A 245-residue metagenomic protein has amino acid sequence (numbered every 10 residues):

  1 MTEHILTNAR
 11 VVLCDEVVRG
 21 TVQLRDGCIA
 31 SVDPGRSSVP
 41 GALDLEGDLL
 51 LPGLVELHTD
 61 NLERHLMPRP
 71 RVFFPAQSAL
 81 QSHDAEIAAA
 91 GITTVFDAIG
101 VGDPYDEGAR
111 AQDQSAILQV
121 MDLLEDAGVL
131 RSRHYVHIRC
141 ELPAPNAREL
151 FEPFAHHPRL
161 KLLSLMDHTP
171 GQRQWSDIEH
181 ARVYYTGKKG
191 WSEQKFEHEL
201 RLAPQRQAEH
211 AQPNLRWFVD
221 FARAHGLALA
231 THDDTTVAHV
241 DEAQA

Functional and structural regions predicted by a protein language model:
M1-S38: N-terminal metal-binding scaffold of metallo-dependent hydrolase/deaminase domains
A9, G27, G47, H58 (+3 more regions): Divalent metal-coordination and catalytic microenvironments
R36-L51: Active-site metal-binding motif and surrounding structural segment of the metallo-beta-lactamase
D48-I117: Metal-associated gating/positioning segment near the N- to mid-region
R69, E149-F151, D241-A243: A short acidic, amphipathic alpha-helical/loop segment
G102-D234: Metal-coordinating catalytic core of metallo-dependent amide/deamination hydrolases
R223-G226, V237-A245: Acidic, glycine-rich loop-and-beta core segments that form the ion-binding/anion-interacting portion of active sites
